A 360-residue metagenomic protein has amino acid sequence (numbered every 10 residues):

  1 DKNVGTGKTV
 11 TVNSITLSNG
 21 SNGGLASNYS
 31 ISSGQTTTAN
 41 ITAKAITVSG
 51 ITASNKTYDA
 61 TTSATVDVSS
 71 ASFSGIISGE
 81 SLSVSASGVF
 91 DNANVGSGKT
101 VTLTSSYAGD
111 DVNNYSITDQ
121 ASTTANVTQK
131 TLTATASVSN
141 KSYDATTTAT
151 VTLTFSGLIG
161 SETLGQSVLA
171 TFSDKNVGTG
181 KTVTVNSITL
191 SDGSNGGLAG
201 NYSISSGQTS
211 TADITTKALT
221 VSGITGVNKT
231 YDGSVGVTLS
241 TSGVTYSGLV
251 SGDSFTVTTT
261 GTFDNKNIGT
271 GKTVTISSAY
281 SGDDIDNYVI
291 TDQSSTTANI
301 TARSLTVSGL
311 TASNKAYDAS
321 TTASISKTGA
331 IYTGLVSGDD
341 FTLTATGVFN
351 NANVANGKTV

Functional and structural regions predicted by a protein language model:
D1-V360: Short loop/turn motifs that initiate or flank beta-strands
